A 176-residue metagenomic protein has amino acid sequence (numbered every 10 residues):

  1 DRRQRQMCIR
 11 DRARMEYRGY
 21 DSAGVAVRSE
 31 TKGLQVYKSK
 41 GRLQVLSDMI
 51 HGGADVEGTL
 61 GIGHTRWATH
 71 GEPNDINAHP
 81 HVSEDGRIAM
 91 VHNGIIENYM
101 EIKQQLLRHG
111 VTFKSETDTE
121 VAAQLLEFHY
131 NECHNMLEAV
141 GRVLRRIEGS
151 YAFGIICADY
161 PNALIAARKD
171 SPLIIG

Functional and structural regions predicted by a protein language model:
R3-Q6, R10-G176: Conserved short alpha-helical segments that host acidic/polar catalytic motifs at enzyme active sites
